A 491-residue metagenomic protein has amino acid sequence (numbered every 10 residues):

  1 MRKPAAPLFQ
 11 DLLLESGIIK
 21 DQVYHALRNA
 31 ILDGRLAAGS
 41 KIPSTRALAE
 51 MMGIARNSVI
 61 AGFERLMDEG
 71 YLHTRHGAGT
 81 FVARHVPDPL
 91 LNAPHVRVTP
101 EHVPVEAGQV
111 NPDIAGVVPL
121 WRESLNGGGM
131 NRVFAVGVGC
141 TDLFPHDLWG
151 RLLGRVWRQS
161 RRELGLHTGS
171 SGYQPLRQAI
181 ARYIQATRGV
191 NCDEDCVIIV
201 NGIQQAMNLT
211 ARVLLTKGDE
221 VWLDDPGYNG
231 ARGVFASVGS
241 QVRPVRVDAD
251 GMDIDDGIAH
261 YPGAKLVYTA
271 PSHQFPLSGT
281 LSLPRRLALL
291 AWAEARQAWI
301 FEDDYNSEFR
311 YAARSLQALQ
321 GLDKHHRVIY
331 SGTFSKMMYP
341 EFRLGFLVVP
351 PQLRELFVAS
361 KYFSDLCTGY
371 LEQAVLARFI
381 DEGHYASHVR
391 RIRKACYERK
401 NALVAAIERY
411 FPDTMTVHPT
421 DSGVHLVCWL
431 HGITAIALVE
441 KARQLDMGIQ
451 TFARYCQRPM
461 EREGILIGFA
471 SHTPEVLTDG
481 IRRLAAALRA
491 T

Functional and structural regions predicted by a protein language model:
M1-V156, Q352, V358, Y362-G369 (+10 more regions): N-terminal basic, amphipathic alpha-helical segments
G139, P271-F275, K336: Short glycine-rich anion-binding loops that position phosphate/pyrophosphate groups of nucleotides and phosphorylated
W149, G321-L356, L371: Active-site PLP attachment segment
L153-Q297, S307-F309, R314-I329, C396: Conserved core of the PLP fold type I
L223, P244, E302, L376 (+1 more regions): Hydrophobic residues in well-ordered beta-strands that form the structural core
F334, T414, A453-Q457: Short, solvent-exposed loop/turn elements at beta->coil junctions and helix N-caps that rim active or binding pockets
F346, A374-E382: Helix-loop "lid/cap" segments that line or gate small-molecule binding pockets
